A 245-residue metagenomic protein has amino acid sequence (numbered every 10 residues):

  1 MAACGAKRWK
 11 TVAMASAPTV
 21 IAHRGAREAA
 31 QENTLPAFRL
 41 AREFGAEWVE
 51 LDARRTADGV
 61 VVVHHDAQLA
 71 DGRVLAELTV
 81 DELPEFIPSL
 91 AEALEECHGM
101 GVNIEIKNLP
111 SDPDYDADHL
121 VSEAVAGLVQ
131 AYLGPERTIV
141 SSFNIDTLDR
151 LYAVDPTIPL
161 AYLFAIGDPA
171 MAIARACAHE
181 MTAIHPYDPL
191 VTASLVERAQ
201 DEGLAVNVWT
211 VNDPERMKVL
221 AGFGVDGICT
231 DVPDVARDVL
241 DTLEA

Functional and structural regions predicted by a protein language model:
C4-A22, D149: N-terminal amphipathic alpha-helix/helix-capping segment at the start of soluble metabolic enzymes
S16-I21, E47, A53-M100, I106-L109 (+4 more regions): An active-site metal/cofactor-coordinating segment within enzyme catalytic domains
T19-I21, W48, G101-E105, R137-V140 (+4 more regions): Structural preference for beta-strand elements that scaffold enzyme active sites
H23, A41, D52, L83 (+8 more regions): Conserved, mostly hydrophobic/aromatic
G25, R54-D58, D66-A67, K107-L109 (+5 more regions): Active-site beta-loop-alpha junctions enriched in small/polar residues
V62-V63, D112-L128, S142-V154, A170-M171 (+1 more regions): N-terminal active-site wall of soluble small-molecule enzyme domains
E96-H98, A161-A245: C-terminal active-site rim and adjoining tail of enzyme catalytic domains
Q130-P135, A153-I158, D201-E202, L243-A245: Short helix-capping segments at alpha-helix termini
